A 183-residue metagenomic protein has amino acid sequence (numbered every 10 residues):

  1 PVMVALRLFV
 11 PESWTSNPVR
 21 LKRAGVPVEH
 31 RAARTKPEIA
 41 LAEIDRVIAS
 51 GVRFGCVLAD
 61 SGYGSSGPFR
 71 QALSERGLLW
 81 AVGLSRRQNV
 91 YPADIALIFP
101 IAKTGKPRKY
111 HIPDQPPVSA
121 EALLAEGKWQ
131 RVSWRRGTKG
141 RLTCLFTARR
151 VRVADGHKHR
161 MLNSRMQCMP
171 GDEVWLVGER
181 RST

Functional and structural regions predicted by a protein language model:
V2-T183: Single, function-defining residue in the core of a domain
